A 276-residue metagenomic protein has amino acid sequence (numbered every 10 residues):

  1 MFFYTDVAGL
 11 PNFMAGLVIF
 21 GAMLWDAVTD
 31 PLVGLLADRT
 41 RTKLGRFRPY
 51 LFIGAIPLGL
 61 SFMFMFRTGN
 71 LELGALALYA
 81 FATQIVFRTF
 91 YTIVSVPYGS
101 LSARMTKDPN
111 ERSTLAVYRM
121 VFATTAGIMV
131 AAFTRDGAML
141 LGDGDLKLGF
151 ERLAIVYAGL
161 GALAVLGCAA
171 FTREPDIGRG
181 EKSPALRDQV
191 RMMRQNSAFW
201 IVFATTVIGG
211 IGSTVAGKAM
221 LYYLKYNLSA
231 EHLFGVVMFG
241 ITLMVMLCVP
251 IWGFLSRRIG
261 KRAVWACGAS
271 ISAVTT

Functional and structural regions predicted by a protein language model:
M1-T276: Membrane-embedded alpha-helical bundles of multi-pass transporters/translocases, especially carrier/permease families
